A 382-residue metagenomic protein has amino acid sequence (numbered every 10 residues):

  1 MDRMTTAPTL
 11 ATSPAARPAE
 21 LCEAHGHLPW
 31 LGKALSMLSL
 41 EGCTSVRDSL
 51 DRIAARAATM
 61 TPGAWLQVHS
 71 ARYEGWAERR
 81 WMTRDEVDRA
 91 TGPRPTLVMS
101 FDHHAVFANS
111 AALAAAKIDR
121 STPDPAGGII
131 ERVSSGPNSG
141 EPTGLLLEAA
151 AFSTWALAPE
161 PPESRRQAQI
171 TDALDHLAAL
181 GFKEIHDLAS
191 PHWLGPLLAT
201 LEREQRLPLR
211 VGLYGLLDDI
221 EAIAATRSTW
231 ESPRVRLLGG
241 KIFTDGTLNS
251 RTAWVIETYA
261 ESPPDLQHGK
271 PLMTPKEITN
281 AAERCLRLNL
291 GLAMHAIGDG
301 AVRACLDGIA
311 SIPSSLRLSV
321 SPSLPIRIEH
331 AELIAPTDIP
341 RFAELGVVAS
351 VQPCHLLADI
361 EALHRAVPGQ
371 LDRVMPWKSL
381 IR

Functional and structural regions predicted by a protein language model:
D2-A224, N249-A301, P325, A366-P368: Divalent metal-binding segments
H27, R234-T252, L345-L356: Non-cysteine beta-strand/loop elements that form the S-adenosyl-L-methionine
L201-Q205, T226-V235, F342-G346: Acidic (Asp/Glu)-rich catalytic clusters
R284, G308-S315: Conserved helix-loop functional segments at active or binding sites
R303-I309, L356: Functional transmembrane alpha-helices
L316-L318, P322: Compositionally biased, intrinsically disordered low-complexity segments enriched in Pro/Arg/Gln/His
L333-R382: Active-site-adjacent C-terminal substructures of enzyme catalytic domains
